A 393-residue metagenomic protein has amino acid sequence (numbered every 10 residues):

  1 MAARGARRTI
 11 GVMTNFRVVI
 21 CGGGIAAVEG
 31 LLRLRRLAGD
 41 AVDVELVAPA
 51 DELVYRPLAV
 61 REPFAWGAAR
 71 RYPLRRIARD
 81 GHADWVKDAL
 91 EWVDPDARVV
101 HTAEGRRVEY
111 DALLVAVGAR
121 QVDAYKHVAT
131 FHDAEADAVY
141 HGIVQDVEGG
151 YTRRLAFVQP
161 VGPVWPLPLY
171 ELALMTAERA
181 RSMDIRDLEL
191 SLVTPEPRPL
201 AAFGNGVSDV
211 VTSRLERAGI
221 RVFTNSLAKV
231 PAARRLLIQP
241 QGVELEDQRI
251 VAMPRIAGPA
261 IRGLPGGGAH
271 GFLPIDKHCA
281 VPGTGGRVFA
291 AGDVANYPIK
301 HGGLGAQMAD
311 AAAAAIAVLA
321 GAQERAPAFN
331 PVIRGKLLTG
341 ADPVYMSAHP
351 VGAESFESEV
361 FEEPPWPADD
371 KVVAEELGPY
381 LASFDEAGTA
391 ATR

Functional and structural regions predicted by a protein language model:
G5-N15, A83-E171, E178-S182, V251: FAD-binding core/adjacent interface of flavoenzyme oxidoreductases
M13-A83, V161-A202: Beta1-alpha1 glycine-rich phosphate/pyrophosphate-binding loop at the start of Rossmann-like nucleotide-binding domains
G23, E104, V117-G118, P240 (+1 more regions): Glycine-rich, N-terminal phosphate-binding loop of Rossmann-like dinucleotide-binding domains
D43-E45, D84-V100, V108, A180-K277 (+1 more regions): A Rossmann-like FAD-binding core segment of flavoenzymes
H127-Y151, L245-M308, V318: FAD-site-proximal beta/loop scaffold in flavoenzymes
G305-P331: Internal hydrophobic alpha-helix adjacent to the cofactor/substrate pocket in enzyme cavities
A328-Y345: Flavin (FAD/FMN) cofactor-binding core of flavoprotein oxidoreductases
V344-R393: C-terminal auxiliary extensions adjacent to catalytic cores
